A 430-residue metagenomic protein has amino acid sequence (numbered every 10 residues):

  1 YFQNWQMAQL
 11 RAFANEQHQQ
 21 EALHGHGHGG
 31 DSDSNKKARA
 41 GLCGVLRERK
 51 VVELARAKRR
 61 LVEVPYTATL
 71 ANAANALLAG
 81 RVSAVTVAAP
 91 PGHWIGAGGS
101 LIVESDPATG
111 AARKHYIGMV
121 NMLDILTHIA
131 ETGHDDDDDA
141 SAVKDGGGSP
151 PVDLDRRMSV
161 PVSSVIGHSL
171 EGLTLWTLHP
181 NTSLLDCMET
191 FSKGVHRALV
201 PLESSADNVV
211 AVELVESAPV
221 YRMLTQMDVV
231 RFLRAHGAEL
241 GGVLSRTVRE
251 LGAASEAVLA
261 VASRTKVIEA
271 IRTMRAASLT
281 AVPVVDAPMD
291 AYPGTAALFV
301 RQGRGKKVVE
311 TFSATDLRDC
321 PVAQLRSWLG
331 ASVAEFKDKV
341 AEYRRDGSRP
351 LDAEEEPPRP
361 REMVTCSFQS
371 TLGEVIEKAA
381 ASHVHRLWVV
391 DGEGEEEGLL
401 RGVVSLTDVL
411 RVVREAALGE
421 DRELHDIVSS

Functional and structural regions predicted by a protein language model:
Y1-S430: Tandem CBS (Cystathionine beta-synthase) repeat/Bateman regulatory domains
